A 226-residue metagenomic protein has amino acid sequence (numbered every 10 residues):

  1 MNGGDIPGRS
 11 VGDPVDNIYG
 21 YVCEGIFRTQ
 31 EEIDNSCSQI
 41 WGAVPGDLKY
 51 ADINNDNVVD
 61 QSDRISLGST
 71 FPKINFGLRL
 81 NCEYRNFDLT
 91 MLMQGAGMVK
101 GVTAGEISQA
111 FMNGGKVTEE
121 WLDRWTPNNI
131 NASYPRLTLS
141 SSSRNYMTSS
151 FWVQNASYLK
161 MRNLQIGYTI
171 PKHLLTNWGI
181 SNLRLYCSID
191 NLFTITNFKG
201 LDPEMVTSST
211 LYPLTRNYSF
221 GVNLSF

Functional and structural regions predicted by a protein language model:
M1-T70: Conserved small-residue
N2-I33, L122, I130-S133, L192-F226: C-terminal beta-signal and terminal closure region of outer-membrane beta-barrel proteins
G8-N17, Q30, N35, Q39-G42 (+1 more regions): Extracytoplasmic gating/loop element in the C-terminal half of outer-membrane beta-barrel translocons and assembly
I74-F76, R85-F87, S157, G179-L183 (+1 more regions): Outer-envelope beta-barrel architecture signal
G77-R79, N163-G167, S219-G221: Membrane-embedded beta-strand positions in outer-membrane beta-barrel channels/transporters
E83, Q94-A96, S188-L192, S225: Outer-membrane beta-barrel pore domains and translocons
N86-L89, H173-L174: Repeated loop/turn-to-beta-strand initiation elements of outer-membrane beta-barrel proteins
M91, L185-C187, V222: Membrane-embedded beta-strand positions of outer-membrane beta-barrel proteins
